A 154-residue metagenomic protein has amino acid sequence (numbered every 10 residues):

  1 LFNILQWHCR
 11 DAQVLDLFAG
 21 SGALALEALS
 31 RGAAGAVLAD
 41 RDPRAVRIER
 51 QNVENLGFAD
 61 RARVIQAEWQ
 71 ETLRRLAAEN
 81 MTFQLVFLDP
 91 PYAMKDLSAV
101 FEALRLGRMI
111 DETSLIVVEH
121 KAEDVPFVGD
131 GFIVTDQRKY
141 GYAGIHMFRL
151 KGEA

Functional and structural regions predicted by a protein language model:
F2-A154: Class I S-adenosyl-L-methionine-dependent methyltransferase catalytic core
